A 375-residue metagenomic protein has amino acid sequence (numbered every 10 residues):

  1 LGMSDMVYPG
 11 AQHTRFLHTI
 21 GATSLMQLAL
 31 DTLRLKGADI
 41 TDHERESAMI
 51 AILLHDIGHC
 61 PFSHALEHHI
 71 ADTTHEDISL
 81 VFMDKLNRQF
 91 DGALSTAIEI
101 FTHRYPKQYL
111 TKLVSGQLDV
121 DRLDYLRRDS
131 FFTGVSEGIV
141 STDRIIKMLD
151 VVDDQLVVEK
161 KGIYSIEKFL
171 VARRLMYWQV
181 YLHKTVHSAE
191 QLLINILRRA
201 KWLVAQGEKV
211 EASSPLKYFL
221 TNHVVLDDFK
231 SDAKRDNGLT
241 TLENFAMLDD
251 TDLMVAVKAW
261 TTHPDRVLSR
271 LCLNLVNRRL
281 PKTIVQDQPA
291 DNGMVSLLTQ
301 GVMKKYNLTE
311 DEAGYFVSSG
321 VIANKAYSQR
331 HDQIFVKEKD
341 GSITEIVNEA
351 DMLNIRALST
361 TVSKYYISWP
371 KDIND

Functional and structural regions predicted by a protein language model:
L1-S47, P61-D375: Histidine-centered, transition-metal-coordinating active-site segments
A48-L53: Short alpha-helical catalytic segment bearing the HExxH-like zincin motif of zinc-dependent metalloproteases
L54, G58-H59: Short active-site segment of divalent metal-dependent hydrolases/proteases that encodes the spacing between
